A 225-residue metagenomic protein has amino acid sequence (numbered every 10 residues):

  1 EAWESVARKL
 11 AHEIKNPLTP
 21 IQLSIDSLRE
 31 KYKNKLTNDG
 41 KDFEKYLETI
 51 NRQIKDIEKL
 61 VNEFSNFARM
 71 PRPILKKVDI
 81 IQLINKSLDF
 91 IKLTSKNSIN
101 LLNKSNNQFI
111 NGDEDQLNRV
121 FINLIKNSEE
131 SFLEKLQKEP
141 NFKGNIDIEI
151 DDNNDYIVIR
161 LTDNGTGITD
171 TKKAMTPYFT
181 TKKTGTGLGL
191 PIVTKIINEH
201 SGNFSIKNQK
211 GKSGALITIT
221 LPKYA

Functional and structural regions predicted by a protein language model:
E1-E13, P177: Conserved HAMP-HisKA connector
A7, G189, V193: Short alpha-helical Gxxx[C/S/T] motif in the catalytic ATP-binding
L18-K55, L75: Histidine phosphotransfer helical core of two-component systems
I74-L88: A conserved beta-strand-to-alpha-helix junction within the catalytic ATP-binding
E129-D152, K210: ATP-lid-like helix-loop hinge signature
I168-Y178: Short conserved segment of the HATPase_c
I197-N198: Detector for a conserved hydrophobic position within an alpha-helical segment of the HATPase_c
S201-N208: Glycine-rich ATP-binding loops of the HATPase_c
